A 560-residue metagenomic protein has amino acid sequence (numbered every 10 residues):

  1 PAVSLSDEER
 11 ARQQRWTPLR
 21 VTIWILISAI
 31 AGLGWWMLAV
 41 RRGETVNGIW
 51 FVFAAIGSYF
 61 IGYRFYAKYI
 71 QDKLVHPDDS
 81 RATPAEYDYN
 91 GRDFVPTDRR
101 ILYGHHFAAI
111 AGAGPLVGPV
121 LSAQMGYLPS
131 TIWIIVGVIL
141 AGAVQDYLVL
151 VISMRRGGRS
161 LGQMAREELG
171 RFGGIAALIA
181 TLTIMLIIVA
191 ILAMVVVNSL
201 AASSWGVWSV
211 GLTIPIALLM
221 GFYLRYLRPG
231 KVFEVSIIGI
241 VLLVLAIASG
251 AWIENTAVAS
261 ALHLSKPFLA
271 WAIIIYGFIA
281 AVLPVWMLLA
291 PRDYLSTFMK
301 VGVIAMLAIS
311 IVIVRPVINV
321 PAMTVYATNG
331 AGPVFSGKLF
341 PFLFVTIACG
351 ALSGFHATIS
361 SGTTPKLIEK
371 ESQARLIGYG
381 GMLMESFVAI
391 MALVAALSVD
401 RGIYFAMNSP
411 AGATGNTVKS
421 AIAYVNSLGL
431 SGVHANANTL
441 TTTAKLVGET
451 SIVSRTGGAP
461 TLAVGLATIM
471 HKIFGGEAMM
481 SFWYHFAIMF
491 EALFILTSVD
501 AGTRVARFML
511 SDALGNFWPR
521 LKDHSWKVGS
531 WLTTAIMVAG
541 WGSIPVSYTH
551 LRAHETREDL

Functional and structural regions predicted by a protein language model:
A2-I30, I61-L116, T297, G337 (+1 more regions): Membrane-interface "cap" regions at the ends of multi-pass membrane proteins
S6, K68-V95, I135, V144-G173 (+5 more regions): Flexible loop linkers connecting adjacent transmembrane helices in multi-pass alpha-helical membrane transporters
E44-K68, S122-S153, G162, W205-A217 (+1 more regions): Extracellular loop-to-transmembrane helix junctions
D88-Y103, F107, M154-L186, H471-M480 (+1 more regions): Transmembrane-helix boundary/entry motifs in multi-pass membrane transporters
E168-L186, G378-I390, T456-G458, E477-A487 (+3 more regions): Loop-to-transmembrane helix boundary motifs in multi-pass membrane proteins
G221, V241-W271, I279-A281, V301-A327 (+1 more regions): Hydrophobic alpha-helical segments and their helix-loop junctions in multi-pass secondary transporters
I311-A327, L383-G465, A501: Extracellular/periplasmic helix-exit of transmembrane alpha-helices
T549-T556: Conserved small/polar residues in nucleotide/adenosyl-binding loops
